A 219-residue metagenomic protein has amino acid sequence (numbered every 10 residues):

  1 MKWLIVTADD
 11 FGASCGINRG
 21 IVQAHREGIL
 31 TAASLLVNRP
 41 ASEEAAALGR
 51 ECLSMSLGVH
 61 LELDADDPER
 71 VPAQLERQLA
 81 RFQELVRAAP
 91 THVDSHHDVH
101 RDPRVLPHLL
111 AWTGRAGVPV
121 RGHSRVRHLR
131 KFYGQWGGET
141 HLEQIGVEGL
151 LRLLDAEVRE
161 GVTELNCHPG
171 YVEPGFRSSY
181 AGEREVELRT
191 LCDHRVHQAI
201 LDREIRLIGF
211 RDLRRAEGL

Functional and structural regions predicted by a protein language model:
M1-C15: Boundary/entry segment of secreted carbohydrate-active catalytic domains
W3-I5, L30-S34, S54-H60, P90-H92 (+3 more regions): Structural preference for beta-strand elements that scaffold enzyme active sites
D9-F11, L36-N38, H60-D64, H96-D98 (+4 more regions): Active-site beta-loop-alpha junctions enriched in small/polar residues
F11-C15, L35-E44, D64-V71, H96-V105 (+1 more regions): Acidic-and-aromatic substrate-binding clefts and catalytic sites of carbohydrate-active enzymes
I21-E27, S42-G58, A80-V86, A156-R159: Acidic (Asp/Glu)-rich catalytic clusters
L61-H92: Active-site gating/metal-coordination segments in enzymes
R81-V158: Catalytic domains of cell-wall/extracellular-matrix polysaccharide-remodeling enzymes, centered on de-N-acetylation
S178-L219: C-terminal domain-boundary segment and adjacent tail
